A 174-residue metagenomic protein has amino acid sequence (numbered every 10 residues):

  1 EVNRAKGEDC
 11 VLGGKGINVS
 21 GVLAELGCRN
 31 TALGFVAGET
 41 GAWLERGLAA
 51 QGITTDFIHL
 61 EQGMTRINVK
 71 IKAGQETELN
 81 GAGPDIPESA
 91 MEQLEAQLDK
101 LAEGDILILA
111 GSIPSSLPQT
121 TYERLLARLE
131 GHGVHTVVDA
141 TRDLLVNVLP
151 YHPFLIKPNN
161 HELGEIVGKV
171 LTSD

Functional and structural regions predicted by a protein language model:
R4-M64: Substrate-binding N-lobe of the ribokinase-like
L60, K70-E103: Conserved phosphate-binding/catalytic loop of the ribokinase/pfkB sugar-kinase fold
E78-N80, G104-S112, D139, K157-N160: Short beta-strands and strand-loop turn motifs
E78-S89, L109-S116, E130-H135, K169-V170: Flexible, glycine/proline-enriched loop segments at strand-loop-helix junctions that form or flank small-ligand binding
L101-I106, H152: Short acidic/histidine-rich motifs immediately flanking catalytic phosphotransfer sites in two-component signaling
Q119-D174: Conserved phosphate/ATP/ADP-binding segment of small-molecule kinases
